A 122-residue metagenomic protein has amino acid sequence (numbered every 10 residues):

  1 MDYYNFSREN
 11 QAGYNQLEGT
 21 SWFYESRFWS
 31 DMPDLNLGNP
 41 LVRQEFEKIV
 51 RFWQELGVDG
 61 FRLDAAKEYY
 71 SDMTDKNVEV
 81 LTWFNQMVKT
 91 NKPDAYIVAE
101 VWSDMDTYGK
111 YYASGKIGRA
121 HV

Functional and structural regions predicted by a protein language model:
M1-H121: Active-site and adjacent substrate-binding regions of carbohydrate-active enzymes
